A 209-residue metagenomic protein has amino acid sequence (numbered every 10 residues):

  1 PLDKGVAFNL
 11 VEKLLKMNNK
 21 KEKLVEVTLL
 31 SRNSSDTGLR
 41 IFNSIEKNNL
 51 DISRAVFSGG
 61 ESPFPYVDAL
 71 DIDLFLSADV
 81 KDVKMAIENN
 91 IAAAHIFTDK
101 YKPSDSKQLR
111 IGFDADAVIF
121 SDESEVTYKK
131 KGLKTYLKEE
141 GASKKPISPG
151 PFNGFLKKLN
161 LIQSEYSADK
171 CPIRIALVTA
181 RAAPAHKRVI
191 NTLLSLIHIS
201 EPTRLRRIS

Functional and structural regions predicted by a protein language model:
P1-L2, V6-A7, K16-E22, E46-R54 (+1 more regions): Non-catalytic pre-domain segments flanking phosphatase-related domains
P1-V6, D105-N153: Active-site neighborhood of HAD-like aspartate-dependent phosphohydrolases
L10-F42, A117, S143-P151, F155-I190: Substrate-recognition element of Asp-dependent hydrolases with the DxDx(T/V) motif
R32, S77, M85, V118-E125 (+2 more regions): A structural feature that tracks compact, well-ordered secondary-structure segments with a strong bias toward
G38, F42-N48, I52-S53, S200: A charged nuclease-like catalytic/ligand-binding cleft shared by nucleic-acid processing domains
S195-I208: Residue-level detector of conserved catalytic or cofactor/ligand-binding positions in enzyme active sites
